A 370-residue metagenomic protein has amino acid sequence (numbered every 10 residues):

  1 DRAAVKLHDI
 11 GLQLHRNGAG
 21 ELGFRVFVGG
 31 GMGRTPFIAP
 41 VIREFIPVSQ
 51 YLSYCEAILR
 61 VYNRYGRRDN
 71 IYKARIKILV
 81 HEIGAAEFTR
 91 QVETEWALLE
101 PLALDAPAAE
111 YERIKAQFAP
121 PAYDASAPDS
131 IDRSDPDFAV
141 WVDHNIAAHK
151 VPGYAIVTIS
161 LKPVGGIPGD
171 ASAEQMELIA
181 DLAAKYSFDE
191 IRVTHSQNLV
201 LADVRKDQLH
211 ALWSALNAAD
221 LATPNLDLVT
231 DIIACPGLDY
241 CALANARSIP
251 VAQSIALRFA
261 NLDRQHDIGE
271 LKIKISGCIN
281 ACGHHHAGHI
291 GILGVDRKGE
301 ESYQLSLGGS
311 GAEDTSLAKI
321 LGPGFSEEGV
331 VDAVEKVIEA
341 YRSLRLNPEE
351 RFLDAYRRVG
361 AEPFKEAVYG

Functional and structural regions predicted by a protein language model:
D1-G370: Peripheral terminal and linker regions in Fe-S/redox and tRNA-modifying enzymes
